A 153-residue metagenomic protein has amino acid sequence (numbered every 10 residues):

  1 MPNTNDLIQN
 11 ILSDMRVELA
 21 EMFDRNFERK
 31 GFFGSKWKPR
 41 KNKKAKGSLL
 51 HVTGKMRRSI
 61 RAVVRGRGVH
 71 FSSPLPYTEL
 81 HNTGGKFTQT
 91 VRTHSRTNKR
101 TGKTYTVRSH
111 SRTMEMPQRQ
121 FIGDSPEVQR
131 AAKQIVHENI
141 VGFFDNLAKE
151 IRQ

Functional and structural regions predicted by a protein language model:
M1-Q153: Short, Lys/Arg-rich flexible segments
